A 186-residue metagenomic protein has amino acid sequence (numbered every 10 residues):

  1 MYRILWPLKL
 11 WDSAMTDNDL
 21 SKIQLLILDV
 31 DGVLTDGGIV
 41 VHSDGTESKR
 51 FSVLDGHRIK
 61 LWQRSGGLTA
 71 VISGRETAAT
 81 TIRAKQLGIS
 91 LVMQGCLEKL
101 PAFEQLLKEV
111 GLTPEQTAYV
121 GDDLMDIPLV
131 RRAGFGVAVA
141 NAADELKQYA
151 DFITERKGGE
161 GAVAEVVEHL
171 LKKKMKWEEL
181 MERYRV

Functional and structural regions predicted by a protein language model:
M1-I4, D55, L170: Intrinsically disordered, low-complexity regions enriched in Ser/Pro/Gly/Gln/His and often acidic
M1-L28, K176-V186: Non-catalytic pre-domain segments flanking phosphatase-related domains
R3, L8, G37, H42 (+3 more regions): A ubiquitous, low-specificity "background" feature that marks scattered single residues across proteins without
W11, T16-P101: Alpha-helical substrate-recognition element adjacent to the catalytic core
G45-K49, Q86-L87, L91-M93, L100-V186: Mg2+-dependent phosphoryl-transfer enzymes with acidic/Ser/Thr/Gly-rich catalytic loops
